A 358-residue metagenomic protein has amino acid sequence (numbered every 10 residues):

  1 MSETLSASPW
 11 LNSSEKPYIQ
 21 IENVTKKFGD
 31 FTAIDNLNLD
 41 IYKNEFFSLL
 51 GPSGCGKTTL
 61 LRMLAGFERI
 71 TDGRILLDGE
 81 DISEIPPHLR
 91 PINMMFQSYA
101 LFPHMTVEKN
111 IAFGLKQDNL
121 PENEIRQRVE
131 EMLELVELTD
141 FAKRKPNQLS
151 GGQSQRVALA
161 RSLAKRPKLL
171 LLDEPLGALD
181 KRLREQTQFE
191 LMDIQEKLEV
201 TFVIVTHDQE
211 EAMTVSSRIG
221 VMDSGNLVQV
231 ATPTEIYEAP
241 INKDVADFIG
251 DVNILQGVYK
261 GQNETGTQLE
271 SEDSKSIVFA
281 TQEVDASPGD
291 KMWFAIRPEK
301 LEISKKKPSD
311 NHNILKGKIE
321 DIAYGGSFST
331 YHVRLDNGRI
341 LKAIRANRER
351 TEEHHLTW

Functional and structural regions predicted by a protein language model:
E3, A7-S8, Q262-W358: Non-catalytic connector elements of ABC transporters
L50-P52: The feature captures the beta-strand-to-loop junction immediately N-terminal to the Walker
A65: Helix-to-loop junction immediately C-terminal to a conserved catalytic motif
T71-R74, E124, S224, Q256: Conserved coupling/switch loops of ABC nucleotide-binding domains, chiefly the family-specific signature
G73-D81: Conserved ABC transporter NBD signature motif
I85-D247: ABC ATPase nucleotide-binding domains
